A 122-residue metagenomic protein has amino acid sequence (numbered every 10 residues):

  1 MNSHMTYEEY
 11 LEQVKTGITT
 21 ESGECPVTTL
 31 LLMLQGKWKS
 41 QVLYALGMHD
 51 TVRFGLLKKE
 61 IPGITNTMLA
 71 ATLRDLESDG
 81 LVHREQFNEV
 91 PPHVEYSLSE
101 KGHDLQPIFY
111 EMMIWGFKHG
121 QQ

Functional and structural regions predicted by a protein language model:
M1-M5, E9-G23, M113: Recognition helices and adjacent regulatory flanks at domain boundaries
T20-I64, E95: N-terminal helix-turn-helix DNA-binding core of bacterial DNA-binding proteins
G36, S40, R74, H103 (+1 more regions): Generic detection of well-ordered alpha-helical segments
Y44, D79, I108-G120: Alpha-helical linker/hinge and terminal dimerization helices associated with HTH transcriptional regulators
G55-F87, P91: Canonical helix-turn-helix DNA-binding module
N88-M112: Basic, amphipathic "hinge/linker" alpha-helix immediately C-terminal to the N-terminal HTH DNA-binding motif
